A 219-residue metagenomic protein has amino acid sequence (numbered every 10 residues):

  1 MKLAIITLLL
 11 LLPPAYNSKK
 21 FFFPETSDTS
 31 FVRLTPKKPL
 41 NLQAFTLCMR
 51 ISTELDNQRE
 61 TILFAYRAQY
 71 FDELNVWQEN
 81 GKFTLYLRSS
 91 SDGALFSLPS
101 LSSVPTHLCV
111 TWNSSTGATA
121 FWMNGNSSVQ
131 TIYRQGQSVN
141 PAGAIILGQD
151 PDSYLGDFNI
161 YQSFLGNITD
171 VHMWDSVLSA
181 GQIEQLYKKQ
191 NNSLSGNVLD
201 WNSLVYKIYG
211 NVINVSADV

Functional and structural regions predicted by a protein language model:
M1-V219: Extracellular glycan-associated modules
